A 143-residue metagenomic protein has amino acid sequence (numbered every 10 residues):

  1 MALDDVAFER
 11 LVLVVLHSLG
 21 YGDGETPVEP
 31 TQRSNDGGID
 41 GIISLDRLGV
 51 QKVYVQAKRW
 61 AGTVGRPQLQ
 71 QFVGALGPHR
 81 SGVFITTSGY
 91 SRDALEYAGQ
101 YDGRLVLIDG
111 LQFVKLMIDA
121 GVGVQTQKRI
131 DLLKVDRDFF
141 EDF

Functional and structural regions predicted by a protein language model:
M1-F143: Mixed-charge (Asp/Glu-Lys/Arg
